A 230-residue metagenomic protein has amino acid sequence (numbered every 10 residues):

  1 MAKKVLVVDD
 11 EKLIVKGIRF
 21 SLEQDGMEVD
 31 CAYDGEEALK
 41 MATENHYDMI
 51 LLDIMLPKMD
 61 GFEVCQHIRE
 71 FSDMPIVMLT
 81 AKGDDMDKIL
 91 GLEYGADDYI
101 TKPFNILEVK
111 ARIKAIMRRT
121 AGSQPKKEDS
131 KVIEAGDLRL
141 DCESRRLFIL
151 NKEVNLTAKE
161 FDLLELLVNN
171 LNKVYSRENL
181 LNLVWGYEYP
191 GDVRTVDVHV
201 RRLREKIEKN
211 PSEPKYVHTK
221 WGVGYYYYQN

Functional and structural regions predicted by a protein language model:
K4, A115-V174, E178: Short, Lys/Arg-enriched segments at the junction into DNA-binding effector domains of transcriptional regulators
D9, D53, T80: Active-site residues of response regulator receiver
L13-Q24: Charged docking surfaces used in two-component/phosphorelay signaling
G26-Y33, M41: Short hydrophobic/Thr-rich beta-strand motif most characteristic of the beta2 strand and flanking loop of CheY-like
A32-E36, K88: Conserved Asp/Asn-Gly motif in the active-site loop of CheY-like receiver
H46-L51, L56: Active-site beta3 strand of CheY-like receiver
K58-D60, Q66, E70, P75-E134: Basic, amphipathic DNA-recognition helix from helix-turn-helix-like DNA-binding domains
S130-V132, N155, V200, R204-N230: DNA-binding patch around the recognition helix
